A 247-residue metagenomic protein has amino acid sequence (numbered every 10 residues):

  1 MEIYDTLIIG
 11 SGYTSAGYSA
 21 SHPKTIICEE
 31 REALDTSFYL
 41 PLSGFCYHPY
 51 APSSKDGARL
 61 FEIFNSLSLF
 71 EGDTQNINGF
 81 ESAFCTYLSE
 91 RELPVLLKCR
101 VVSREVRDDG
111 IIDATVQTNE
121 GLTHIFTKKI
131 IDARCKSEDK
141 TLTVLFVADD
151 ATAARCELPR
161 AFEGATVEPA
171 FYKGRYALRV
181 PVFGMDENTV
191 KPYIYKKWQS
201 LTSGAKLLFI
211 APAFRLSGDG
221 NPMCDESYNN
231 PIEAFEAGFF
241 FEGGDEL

Functional and structural regions predicted by a protein language model:
E2-I27: N-terminal Rossmann-like FAD-binding beta1-loop-alpha1 element of flavoenzymes
G12-Y13, A33, N229: Residue-level detector of alpha-helix initiation sites
A16-P23, L67, I131-C135: Alpha-helix C-terminal capping segments
K24, E29-S103, D139, V144-F146: Conserved N-terminal/central alpha/beta ligand/cofactor-binding core
S53, G57, D73-E81, E187-I194 (+1 more regions): Generic structural signal for well-ordered, non-membrane alpha-helical segments in soluble metabolic enzymes
G72-N76, T202-L216: Short glycine-rich, low-complexity/disordered patches
V95-A205: Predominantly flavin-linked oxidoreductase catalytic cores and closely associated redox partners
L208-L247: C-terminal catalytic lobe of FAD-dependent flavoproteins
